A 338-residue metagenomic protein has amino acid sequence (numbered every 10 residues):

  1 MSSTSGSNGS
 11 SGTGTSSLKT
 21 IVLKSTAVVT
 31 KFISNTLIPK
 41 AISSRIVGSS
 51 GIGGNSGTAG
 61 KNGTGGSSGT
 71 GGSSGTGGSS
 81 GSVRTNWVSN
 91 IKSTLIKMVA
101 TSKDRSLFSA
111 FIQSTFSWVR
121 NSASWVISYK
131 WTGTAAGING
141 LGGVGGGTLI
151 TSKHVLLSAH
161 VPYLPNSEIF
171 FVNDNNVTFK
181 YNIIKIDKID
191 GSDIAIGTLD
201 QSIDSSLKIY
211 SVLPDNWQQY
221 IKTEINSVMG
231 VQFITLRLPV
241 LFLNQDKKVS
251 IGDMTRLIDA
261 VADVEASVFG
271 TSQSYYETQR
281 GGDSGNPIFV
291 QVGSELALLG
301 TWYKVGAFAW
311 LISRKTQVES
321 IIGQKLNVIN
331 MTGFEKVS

Functional and structural regions predicted by a protein language model:
M1-S82: Ser/Thr/Gly/Pro-rich low-complexity, disordered linker/stalk segments of secreted and cell-surface proteins
G81-F108, Q113-T115, I150-V161, R256-Q273 (+1 more regions): C-terminal subregion of chymotrypsin/trypsin-like serine protease catalytic domains
N90, N139, L156, Y163-I225 (+3 more regions): Conserved catalytic-core segment of clan PA serine endopeptidases
F108-K185, S284, Q291, K304-R314: Catalytic histidine site
A110-L141, L213-S227, I258-S274, I329-V337: Surface-exposed intrinsically disordered loops and tails
T151-S158, I196-T198, Q232-L241, F289: Residues within well-ordered beta-strands of beta-sheet-rich folds
K222-Q273, Q279-R280: Flexible, gly/ser-rich surface segments that form the specificity/activation loops bordering the active-site cleft
